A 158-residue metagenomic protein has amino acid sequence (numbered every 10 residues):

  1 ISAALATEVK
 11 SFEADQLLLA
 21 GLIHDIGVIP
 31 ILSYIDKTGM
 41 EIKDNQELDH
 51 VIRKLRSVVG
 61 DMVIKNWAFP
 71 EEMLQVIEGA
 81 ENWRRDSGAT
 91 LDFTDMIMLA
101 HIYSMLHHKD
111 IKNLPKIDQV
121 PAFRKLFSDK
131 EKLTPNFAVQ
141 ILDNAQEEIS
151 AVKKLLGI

Functional and structural regions predicted by a protein language model:
I1-S2: Conserved, hydrophobic alpha-helical core segments of structured domains
T7-F12, Q16-I158: Metal-dependent nucleotide-binding catalytic modules
